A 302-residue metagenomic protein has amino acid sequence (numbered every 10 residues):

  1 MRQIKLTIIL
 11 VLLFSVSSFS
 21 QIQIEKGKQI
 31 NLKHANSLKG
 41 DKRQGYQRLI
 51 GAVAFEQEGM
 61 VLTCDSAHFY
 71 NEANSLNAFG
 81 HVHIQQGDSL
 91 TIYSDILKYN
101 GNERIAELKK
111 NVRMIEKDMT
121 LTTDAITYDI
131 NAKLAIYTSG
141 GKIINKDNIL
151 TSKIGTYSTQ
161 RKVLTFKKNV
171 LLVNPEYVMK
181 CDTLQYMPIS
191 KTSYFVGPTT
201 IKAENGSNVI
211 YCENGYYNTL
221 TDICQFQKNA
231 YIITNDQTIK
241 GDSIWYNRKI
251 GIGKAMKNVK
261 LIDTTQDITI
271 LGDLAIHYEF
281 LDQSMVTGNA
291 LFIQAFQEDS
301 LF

Functional and structural regions predicted by a protein language model:
M1-E25: Bacterial Sec-dependent N-terminal signal peptides
F19-F302: N-terminal amphipathic/hydrophobic interface segments
